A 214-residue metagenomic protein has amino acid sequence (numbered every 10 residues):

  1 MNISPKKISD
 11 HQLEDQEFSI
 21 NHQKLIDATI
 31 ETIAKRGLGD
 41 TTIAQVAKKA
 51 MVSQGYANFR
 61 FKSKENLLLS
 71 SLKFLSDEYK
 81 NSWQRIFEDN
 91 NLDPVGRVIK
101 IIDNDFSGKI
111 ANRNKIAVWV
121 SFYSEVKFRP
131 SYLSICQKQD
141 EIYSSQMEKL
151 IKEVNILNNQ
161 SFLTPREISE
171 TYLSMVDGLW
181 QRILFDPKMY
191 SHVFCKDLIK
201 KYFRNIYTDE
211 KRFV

Functional and structural regions predicted by a protein language model:
M1-I20, K211-V214: N-terminal intrinsically disordered/low-complexity leader segments
N2, K24, A28-N66, S70: Helix-turn-helix
K24, A28-K35, S82-I86, V118 (+2 more regions): Solvent-exposed, amphipathic alpha-helical segments
K62-N66, S70, L92, I110 (+4 more regions): Residues in soluble alpha-helical coiled-coils and helical-bundle/repeat scaffolds
S70, R85-N114, P165-Y172, V214: Hydrophobic alpha-helical connector segments
K73-E78: Short, basic, alpha-helical segments at the C-terminal edge of helix-turn-helix-like DNA-binding modules
A111-V120, P130-I156, D197, K201: Amphipathic alpha-helical packing segments from all-alpha helical-bundle domains
L133-Q137, N155-V214: Hydrophobic/aromatic-rich alpha-helical bundle segments in the mid-to-C-terminal region
